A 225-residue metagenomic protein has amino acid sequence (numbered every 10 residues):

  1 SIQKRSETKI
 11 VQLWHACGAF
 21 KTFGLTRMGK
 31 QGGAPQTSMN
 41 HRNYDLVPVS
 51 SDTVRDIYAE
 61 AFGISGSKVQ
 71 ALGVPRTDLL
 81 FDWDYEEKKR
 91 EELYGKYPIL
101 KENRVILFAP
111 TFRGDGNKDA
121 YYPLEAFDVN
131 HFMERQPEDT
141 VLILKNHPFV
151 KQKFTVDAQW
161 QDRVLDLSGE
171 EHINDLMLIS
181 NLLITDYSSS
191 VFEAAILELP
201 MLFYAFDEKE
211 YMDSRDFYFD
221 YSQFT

Functional and structural regions predicted by a protein language model:
S1-E87: Active-site and donor-binding regions of nucleotide-sugar-utilizing enzymes
I2-A19, L124-H131, L199-E210: A short, gly/pro- and small-residue-rich
A16-A19, D52-R55, P75-D78, T111-D115 (+4 more regions): Short, solvent-exposed loop/turn segments at secondary-structure junctions
Y44, K96, Y221-T225: Leloir-type glycosyltransferase catalytic cores
P75-V156: Conserved catalytic-core segment of nucleotide-activated headgroup transferases in glycan assembly
I143, P148-F192: Donor nucleotide-activated moiety binding/catalytic core segment of transferases that use nucleotide-activated donors
W160-D162, S189-T225: Catalytic binding pocket for nucleotide-activated donors in carbohydrate/polymer assembly enzymes
